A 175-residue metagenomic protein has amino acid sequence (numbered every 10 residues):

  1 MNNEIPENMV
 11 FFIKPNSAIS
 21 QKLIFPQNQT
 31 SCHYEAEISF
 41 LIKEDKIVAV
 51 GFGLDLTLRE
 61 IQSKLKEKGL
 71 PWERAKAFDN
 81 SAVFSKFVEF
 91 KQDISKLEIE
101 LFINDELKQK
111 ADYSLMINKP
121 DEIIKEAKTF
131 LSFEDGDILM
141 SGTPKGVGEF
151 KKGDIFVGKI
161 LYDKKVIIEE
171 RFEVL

Functional and structural regions predicted by a protein language model:
M1-I138, G146-L175: Catalytic-core "active-site belt" of small-molecule-metabolizing enzymes, emphasizing His/Asp/Glu-rich regions
